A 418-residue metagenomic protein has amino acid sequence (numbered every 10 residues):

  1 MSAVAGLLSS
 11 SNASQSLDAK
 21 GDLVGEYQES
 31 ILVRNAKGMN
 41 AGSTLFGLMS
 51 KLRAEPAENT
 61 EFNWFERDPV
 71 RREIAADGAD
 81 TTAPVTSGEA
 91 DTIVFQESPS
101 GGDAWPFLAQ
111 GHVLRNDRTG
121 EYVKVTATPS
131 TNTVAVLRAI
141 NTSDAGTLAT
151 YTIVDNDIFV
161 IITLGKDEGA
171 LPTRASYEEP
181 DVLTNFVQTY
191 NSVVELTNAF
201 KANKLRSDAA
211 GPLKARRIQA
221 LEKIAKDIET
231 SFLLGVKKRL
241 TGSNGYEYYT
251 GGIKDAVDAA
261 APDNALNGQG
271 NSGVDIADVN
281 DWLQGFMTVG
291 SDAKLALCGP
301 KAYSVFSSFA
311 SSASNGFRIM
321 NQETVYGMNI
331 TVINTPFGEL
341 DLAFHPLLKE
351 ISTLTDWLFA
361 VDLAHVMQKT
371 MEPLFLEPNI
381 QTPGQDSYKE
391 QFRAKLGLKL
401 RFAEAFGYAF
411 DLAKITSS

Functional and structural regions predicted by a protein language model:
M1-N334, E339, P346-L347, I351-T355 (+1 more regions): Flexible, glycine/threonine- and acidic-rich loop/arm segments that mediate assembly and lattice contacts in viral
